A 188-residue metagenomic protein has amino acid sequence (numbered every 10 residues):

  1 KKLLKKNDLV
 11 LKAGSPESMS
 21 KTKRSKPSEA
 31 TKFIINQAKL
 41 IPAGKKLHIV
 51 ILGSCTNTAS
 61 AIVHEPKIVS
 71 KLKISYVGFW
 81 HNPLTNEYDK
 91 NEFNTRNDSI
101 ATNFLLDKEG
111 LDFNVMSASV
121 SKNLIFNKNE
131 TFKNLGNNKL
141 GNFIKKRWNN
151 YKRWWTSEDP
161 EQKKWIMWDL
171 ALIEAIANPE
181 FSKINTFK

Functional and structural regions predicted by a protein language model:
K1-K188: N-terminal acidic, glycine/proline-rich low-complexity segments
